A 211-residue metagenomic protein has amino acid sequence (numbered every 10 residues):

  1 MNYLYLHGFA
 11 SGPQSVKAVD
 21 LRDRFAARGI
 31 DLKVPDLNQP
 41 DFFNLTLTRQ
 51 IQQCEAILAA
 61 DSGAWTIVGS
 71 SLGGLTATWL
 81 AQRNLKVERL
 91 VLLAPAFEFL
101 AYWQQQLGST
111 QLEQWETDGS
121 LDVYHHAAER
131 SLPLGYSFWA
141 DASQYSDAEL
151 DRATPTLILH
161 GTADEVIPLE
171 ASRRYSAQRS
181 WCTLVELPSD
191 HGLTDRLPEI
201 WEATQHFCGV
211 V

Functional and structural regions predicted by a protein language model:
M1-Q39: Short, surface-exposed "cap/lid" segments of acyl-processing enzymes
Y5-F9, V68, L93, L159: Short hydrophobic segments within beta-strands
F25, L80-N84: Aromatic pocket-lining residues of Rossmann-like dinucleotide-binding sites
V34-P40, P95, S189: Active-site loop/turn elements of alpha/beta-hydrolase fold enzymes, especially the short glycine-/histidine-rich
P35-D61: Catalytic nucleophile-loop/oxyanion-hole region of alpha/beta-hydrolase and closely related hydrolase-like folds
V68-A77: Gly/Ala-rich beta-loop-alpha elbow adjacent to hydrolase catalytic centers
K86-V211: The alpha/beta-hydrolase serine catalytic core
